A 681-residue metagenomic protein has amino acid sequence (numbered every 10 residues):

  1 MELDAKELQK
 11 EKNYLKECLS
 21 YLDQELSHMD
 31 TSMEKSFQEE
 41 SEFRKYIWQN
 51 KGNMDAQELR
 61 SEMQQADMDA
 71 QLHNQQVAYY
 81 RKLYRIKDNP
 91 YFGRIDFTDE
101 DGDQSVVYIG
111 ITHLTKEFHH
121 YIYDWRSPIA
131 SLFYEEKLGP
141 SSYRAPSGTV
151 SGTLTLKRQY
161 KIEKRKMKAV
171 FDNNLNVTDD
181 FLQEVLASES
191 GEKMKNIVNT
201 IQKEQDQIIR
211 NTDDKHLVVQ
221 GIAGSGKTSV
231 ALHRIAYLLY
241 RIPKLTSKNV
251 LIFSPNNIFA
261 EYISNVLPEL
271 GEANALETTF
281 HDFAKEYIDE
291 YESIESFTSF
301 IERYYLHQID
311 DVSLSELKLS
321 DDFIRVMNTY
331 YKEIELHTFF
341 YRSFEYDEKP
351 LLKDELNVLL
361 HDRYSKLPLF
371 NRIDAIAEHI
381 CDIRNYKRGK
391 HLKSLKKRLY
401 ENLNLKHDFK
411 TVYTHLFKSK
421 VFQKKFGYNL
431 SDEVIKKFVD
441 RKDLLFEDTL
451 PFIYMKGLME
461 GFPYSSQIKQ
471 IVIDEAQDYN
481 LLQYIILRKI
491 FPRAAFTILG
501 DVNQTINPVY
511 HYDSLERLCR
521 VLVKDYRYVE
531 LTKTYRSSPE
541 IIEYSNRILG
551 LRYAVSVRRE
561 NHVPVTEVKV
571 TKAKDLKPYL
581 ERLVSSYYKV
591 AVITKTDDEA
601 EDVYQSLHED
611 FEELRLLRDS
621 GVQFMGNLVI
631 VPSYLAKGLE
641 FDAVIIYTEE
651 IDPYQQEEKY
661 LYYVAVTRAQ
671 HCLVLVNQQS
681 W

Functional and structural regions predicted by a protein language model:
M1-S41, D179-F300, K637, V664-T667: P-loop NTPase Walker
M1-V198, Q202, D206-R210: Extended, charged low-complexity regulatory segments
Q57, S61-Q75, Q207-K215, Q220-I222 (+3 more regions): Generic detector of solvent-exposed, compositionally biased contiguous segments
F181-L186, I435-K436, R527: Short glycine/proline-rich turn/loop motifs
A187, G191, K366, F370-I373 (+1 more regions): Conserved phosphate/pyrophosphate-binding and hydrolysis machinery centered on Walker-type P-loop NTPases, extending
L239-I471, D478-I486, A494: Alpha-helical nucleic-acid-binding subdomain of P-loop helicases immediately C-terminal to the Walker A/P-loop
K248, N257-A273, T278-D282, D289-S296 (+2 more regions): Conserved helicase motor core of SF1/SF2 NTP-dependent helicases
